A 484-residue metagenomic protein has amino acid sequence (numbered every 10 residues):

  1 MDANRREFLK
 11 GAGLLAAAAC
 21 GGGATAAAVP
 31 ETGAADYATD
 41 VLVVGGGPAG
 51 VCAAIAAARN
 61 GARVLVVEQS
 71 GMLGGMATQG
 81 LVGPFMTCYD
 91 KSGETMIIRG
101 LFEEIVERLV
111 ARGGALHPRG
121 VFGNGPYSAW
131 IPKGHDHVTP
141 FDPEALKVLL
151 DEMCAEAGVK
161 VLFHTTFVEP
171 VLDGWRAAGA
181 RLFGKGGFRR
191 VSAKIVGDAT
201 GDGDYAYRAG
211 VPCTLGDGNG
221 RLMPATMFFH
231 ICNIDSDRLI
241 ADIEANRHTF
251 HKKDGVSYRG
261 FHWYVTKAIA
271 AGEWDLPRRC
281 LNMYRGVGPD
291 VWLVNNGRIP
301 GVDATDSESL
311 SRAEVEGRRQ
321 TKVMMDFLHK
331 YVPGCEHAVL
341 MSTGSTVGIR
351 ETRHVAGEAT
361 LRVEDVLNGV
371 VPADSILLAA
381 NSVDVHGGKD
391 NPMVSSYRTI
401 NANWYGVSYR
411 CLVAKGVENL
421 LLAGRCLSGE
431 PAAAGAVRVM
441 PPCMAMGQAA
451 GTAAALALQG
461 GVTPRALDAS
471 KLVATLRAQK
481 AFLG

Functional and structural regions predicted by a protein language model:
D2, E7-A28: N-terminal export signals
G11, A62-R63, Q69-E169, D173 (+1 more regions): Conserved N-terminal/central alpha/beta ligand/cofactor-binding core
T25-Y37: A short, basic/flexible loop-to-alpha-helix module at the beginning of a structural domain
D36-G47: Beta1/beta-strand and adjacent pyrophosphate-binding region of the FAD-binding site in flavoprotein oxidoreductases
G50: N-terminal Rossmann-fold NAD(P) dinucleotide-binding loop
A57: Aromatic pocket-lining residues of Rossmann-like dinucleotide-binding sites
I97, L101, G120, K133 (+6 more regions): Flavin (FAD/FMN)-binding glycine-rich loop and adjacent Rossmann-like elements that form
